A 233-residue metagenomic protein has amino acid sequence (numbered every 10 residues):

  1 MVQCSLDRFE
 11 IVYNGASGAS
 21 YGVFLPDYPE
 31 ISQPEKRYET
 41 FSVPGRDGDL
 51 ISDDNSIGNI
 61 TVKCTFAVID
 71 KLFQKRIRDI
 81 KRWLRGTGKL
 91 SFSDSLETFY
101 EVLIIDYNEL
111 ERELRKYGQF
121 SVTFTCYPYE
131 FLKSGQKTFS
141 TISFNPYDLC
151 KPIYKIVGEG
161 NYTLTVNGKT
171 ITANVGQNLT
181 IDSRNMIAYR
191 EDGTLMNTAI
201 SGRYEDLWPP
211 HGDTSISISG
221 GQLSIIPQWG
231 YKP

Functional and structural regions predicted by a protein language model:
M1-T40: Polar/acidic, low-complexity leader/linker segments enriched in S/T/G and N/D
V2-Y13, G88-L90, Y162-L164, M186-R190: Short polybasic amphipathic segments
Q3-S5, E10, A67-D106: Short, acidic/charged, Gly/Pro-enriched secondary-structure junctions
V12-P26, F99-D106, I171-G176, T198-S201: Short amphipathic beta-strand/extended segments with alternating polar/hydrophobic composition
F41-K71, K116-Y129, T214: Oligomerization/assembly interface segments of phage tail-like spikes and tubes
N59, T87, P209-D213: Extracellular Ig-like/FN3 beta-sandwich strand-entry sites
K89-F131: Short beta-strand and beta-hairpin "edge-sheet" elements
E130-P233: Intrinsically disordered, low-complexity segments enriched in serine, threonine, and glycine
